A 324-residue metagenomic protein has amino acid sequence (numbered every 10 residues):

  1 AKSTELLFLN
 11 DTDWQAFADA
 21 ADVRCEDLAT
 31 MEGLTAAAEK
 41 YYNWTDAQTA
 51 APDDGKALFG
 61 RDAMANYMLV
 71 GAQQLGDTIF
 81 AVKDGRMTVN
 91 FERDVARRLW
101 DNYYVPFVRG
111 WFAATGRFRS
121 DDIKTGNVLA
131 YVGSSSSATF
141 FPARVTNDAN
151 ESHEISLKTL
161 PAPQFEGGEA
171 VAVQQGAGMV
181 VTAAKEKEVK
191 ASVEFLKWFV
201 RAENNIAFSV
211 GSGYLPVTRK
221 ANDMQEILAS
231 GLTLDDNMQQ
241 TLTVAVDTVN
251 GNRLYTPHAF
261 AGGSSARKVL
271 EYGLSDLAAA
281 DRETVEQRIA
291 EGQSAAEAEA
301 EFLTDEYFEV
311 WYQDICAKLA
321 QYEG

Functional and structural regions predicted by a protein language model:
A1-E5, Q15, E32-T88: Extracytoplasmic/periplasmic solute-binding protein
A1-L6, Q15, E154-P163: Hinge/lid segment of periplasmic solute-binding proteins
R24-E26, D77-R98, N147-S152, Q164-A170 (+1 more regions): Short, solvent-exposed loop/beta-turn-alpha elements that line the ligand-binding surface or hinge of extracytoplasmic
G33-K40, R117-Y131, D276-A279: Short helices/loops that flank or line small-molecule/ion binding pockets
T35-Y42, V82-G116, A162: Glycine-centered hinge/linker elements that transmit conformational signals in sensory and ligand-binding systems
V108-R109, N147-K220, R253: Extracytoplasmic/periplasmic substrate-recognition and gating elements
L129-S134, T139-F141: Paired acidic/hydrophobic, glycine-rich loop segments that form the ligand-binding mouth/hinge of periplasmic-binding
V246-G324: Conserved C-terminal helix/tail region of periplasmic/extracytoplasmic solute-binding proteins
